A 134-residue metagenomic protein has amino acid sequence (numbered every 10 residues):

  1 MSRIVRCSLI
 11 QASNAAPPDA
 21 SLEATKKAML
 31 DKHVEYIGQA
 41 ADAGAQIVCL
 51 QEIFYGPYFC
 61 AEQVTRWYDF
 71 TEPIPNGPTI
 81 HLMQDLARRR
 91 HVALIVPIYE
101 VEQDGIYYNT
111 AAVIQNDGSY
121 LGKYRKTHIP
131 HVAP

Functional and structural regions predicted by a protein language model:
I4-P18, L22, T110, K123-K126: Active-site-proximal beta-strand elements of phosphoester/diester hydrolases
C7, I37-R66, A87, L94-I95: Active-site beta-strand/loop signature of hydrolases that rely on acidic residues for catalysis
N14-G38: N-terminal phosphate-binding loop and adjacent alpha-helix
P17-L22, F59-T71, Y108-V113: Surface-exposed, active-site-proximal loop segments in enzymatic domains
Y68-H81: A short acidic, glycine-rich active-site loop that binds or catalyzes chemistry on phosphate/adenosine moieties
P78-R90: Catalytic-core regions built around general acid/base machinery
D85, V92, V101-P134: Active-site catalytic loop in hydrolytic enzyme cores
